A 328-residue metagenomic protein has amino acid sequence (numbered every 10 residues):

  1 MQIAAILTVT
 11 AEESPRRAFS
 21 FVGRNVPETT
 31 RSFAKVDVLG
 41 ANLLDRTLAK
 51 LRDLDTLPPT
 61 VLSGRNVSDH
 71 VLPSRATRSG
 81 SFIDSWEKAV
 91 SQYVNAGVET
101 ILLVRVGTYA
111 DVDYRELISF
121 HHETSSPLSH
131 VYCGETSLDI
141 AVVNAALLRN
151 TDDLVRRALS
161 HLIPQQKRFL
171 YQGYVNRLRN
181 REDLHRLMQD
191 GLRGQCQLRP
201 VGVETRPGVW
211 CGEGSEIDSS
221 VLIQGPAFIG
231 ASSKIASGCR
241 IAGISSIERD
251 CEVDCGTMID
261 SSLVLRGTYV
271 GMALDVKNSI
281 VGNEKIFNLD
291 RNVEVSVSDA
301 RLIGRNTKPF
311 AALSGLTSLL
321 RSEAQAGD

Functional and structural regions predicted by a protein language model:
M1-S79: N-terminal glycine-rich phosphate-binding loop and ensuing alpha1 helix
E12-P15, G107-V112, L147-L148: Short acidic, S/G/P-rich loop/turn micro-motifs used as interaction or catalytic elements
N66-T136: Conserved beta-loop-beta/alpha segment of the NTase-like Rossmann-fold superfamily that binds/positions NTPs
V104, V143, R179: A conserved hydrophobic position in a structured secondary element of the catalytic/binding core that shapes
T136-L148: Short glycine- and hydrophobic/aromatic-rich loop-to-beta-strand nucleating segment in the catalytic cores
A146-I244: Extended, small-residue-rich solenoid/repeat segments and analogous flexible loops that form exposed scaffolds
V203-G315: Structural signal for interior beta-strand "rungs" in well-ordered beta-sheet cores of soluble enzyme domains
L302, G315-D328: Long, low-complexity intrinsically disordered regions enriched in Ser/Thr/Pro/Gly
